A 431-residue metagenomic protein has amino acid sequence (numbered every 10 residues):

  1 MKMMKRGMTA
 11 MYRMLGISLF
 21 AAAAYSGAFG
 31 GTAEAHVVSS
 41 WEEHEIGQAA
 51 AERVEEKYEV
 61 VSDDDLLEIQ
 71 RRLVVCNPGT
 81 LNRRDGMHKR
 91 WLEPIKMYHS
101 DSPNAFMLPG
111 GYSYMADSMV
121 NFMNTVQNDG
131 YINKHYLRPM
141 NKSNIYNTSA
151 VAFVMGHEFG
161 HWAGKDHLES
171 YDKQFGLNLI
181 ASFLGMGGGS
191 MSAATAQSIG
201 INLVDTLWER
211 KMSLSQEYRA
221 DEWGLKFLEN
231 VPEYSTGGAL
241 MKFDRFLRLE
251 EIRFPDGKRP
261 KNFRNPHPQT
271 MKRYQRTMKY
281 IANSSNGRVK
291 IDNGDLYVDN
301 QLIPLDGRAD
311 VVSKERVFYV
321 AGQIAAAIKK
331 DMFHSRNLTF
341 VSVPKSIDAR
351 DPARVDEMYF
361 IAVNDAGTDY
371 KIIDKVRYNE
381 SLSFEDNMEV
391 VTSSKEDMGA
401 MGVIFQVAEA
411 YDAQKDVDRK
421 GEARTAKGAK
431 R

Functional and structural regions predicted by a protein language model:
K2-S18: Bacterial N-terminal signal peptides that target proteins for export
A21-T32: C-terminal segment of classical bacterial N-terminal signal peptides
A33-F175, E229-P232, L249-K258, N262 (+3 more regions): Peri-catalytic and regulatory segments of divalent metal-dependent proteins
R90-E93, S100, L108-Y112, Y146-T148 (+6 more regions): Extracytoplasmic
E93, M241, E251-D256, N262-N265 (+1 more regions): N-terminal targeting peptides and non-cytosolic leader segments immediately upstream of the first transmembrane helix
S149, D166-I199: Post-HEXXH active-site segment of zinc metalloproteases
S170-L177, A196-Q197, P232-F246: Acidic/histidine metal-binding catalytic segments
S190-G238: Metalloprotease/metallohydrolase-associated module, dominated by Zn2+-dependent proteases
